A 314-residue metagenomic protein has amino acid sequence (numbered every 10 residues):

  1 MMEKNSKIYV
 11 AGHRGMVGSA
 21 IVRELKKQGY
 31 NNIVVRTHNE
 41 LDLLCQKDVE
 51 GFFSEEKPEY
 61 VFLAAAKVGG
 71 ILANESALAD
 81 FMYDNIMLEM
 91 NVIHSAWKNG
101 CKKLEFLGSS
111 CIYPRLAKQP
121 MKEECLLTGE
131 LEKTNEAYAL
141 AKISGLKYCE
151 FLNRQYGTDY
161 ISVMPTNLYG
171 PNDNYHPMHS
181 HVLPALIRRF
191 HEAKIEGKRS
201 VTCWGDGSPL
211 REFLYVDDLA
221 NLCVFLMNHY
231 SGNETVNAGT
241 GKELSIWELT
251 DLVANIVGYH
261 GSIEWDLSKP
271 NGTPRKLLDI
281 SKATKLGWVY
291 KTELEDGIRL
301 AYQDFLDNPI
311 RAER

Functional and structural regions predicted by a protein language model:
K4, M90-N135: Conserved Rossmann-fold NAD(P)-dependent oxidoreductase catalytic core, especially the SDR/UDP-sugar
A11-G12, M16, A20-E24, Q28 (+1 more regions): C-terminal substrate-binding subdomain of Rossmann-fold SDR/epimerase-dehydratase oxidoreductases
K26-G51: Adenosine-cofactor binding site in Rossmann-like domains, unifying the SAM/SAH pocket of S-adenosylmethionine-dependent
Q46-I86, S95-K98: NAD(P)H-binding glycine-rich loop region in Rossmannoid oxidoreductase-like domains and their noncatalytic homologs
I71, F106-M121, A137-I143, Q155 (+1 more regions): Conserved catalytic-site region of short-chain dehydrogenase/reductase
M82, I86, T134-L146, H176-P184 (+2 more regions): Short-chain dehydrogenase/reductase
I112-P114, A137, I161-A185, P209-L210: Flexible, glycine-rich beta-alpha linker
K133-T166, A185-E196: Active-site Tyr-X1-5-Lys
